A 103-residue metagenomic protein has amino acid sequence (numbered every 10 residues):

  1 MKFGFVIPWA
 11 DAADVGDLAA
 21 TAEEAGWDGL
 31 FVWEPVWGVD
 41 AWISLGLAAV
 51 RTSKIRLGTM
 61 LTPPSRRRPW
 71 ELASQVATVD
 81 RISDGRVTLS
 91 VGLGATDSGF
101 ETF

Functional and structural regions predicted by a protein language model:
M1-R56: N-terminal beta1-alpha1-beta2 module of alpha/beta enzyme domains
K2-A10, R66-F103: Flexible, glycine-rich active-site loops centered on histidine and acidic residues that chelate a metal or position
G29, M60, T102-F103: Short amphipathic alpha-helical segments at helix-loop
V36, T62-R67: Glycine-rich "substrate-gating" loop/helix at the edge of Rossmann-like oxidoreductase active sites
T52, T59, T78: Ser/Thr-centric signal marking residues that sit in or immediately flank functional binding/regulatory motifs
R56-T59, T88: A short, small-residue-rich loop immediately preceding and capping a beta-strand
